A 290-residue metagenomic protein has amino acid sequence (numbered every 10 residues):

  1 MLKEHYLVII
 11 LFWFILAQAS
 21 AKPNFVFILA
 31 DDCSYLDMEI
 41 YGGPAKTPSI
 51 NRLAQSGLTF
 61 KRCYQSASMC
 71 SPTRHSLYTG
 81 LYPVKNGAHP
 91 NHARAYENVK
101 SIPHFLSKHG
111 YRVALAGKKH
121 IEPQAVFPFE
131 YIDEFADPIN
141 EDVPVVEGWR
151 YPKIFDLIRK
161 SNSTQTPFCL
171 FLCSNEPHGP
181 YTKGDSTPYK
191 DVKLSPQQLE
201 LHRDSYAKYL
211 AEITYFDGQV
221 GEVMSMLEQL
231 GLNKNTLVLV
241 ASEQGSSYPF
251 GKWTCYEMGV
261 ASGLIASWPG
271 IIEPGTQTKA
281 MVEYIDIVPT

Functional and structural regions predicted by a protein language model:
L2, A19-T290: Formylglycine-dependent sulfatase
L2-L11: Sec-dependent signal peptide recognition, specifically the positively charged N-region followed immediately by
I10-A19: Hydrophobic h-region of N-terminal signal peptides that target proteins for export in Gram-negative bacteria
